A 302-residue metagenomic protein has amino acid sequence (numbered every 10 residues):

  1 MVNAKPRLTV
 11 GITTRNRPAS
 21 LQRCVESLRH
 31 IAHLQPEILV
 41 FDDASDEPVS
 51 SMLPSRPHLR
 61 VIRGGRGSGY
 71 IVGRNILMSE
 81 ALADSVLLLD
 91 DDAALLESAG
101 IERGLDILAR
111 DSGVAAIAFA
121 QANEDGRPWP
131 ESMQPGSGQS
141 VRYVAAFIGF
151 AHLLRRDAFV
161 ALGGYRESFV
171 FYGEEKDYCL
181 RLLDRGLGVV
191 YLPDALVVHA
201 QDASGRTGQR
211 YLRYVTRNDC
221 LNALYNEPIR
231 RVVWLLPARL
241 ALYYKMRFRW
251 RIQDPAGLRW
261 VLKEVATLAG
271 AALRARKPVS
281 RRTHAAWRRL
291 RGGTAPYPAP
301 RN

Functional and structural regions predicted by a protein language model:
M1-S27: N-proximal low-complexity "stem/linker" segments adjacent to membrane-targeting elements
E26-Q35: Short, acidic, metal-binding catalytic loop of nucleotide-sugar glycosyltransferases
S27, V40-S50, A94: A conserved acidic beta->alpha catalytic loop
G64-A81: Glycine-rich, basic loop-to-helix element that forms the pyrophosphate-binding segment of sugar-nucleotide handling
V86: Short aromatic/hydrophobic "clamp" motif used to bind/position activated sugar donors
A94-W129: Conserved donor NDP-sugar-binding/catalytic core segment of glycosyltransferases
A146, A151-L154, A158-G163, S168-L196: A short, conserved alpha-helix in the catalytic core of glycosyltransferases
R231-N302: Non-catalytic, C-terminal membrane-associated alpha-helical segments of glycosyltransferases
